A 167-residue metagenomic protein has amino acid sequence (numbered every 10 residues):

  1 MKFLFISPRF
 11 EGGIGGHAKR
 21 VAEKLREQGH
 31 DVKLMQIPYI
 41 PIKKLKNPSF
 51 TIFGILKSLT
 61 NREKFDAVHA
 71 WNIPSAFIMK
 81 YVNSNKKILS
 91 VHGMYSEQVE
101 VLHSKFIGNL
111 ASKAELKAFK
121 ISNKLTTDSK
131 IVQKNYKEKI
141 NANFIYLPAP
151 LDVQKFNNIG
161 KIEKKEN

Functional and structural regions predicted by a protein language model:
L4, T126, I162-N167: Conserved donor-binding/catalytic core segment of Leloir-type glycosyltransferases
G13-L25: Short amphipathic alpha-helix
P41-I42, F77, V91-K105, I121-K124: A short, histidine- and acid-enriched strand-loop-helix "catalytic/donor-clamping" loop that lines the nucleotide-sugar
K46-F50, Q98-K117, V153: Nucleotide-sugar donor phosphate/pyrophosphate-binding loop at the beta->alpha transition of glycosyltransferases
L56-L59, F106-L125, K139: Membrane-proximal helix-turn-helix segments that form the acceptor-binding/catalytic region of lipid-linked
F65-H69, V82-V99, T126: Active-site proximal beta-strand in glycosyltransferases
I131, P150: Carbohydrate-associated surface elements
L151-K165: Acidic anion/phosphate-binding donor-loop and adjacent secondary structure in glycosyltransferase catalytic cores
